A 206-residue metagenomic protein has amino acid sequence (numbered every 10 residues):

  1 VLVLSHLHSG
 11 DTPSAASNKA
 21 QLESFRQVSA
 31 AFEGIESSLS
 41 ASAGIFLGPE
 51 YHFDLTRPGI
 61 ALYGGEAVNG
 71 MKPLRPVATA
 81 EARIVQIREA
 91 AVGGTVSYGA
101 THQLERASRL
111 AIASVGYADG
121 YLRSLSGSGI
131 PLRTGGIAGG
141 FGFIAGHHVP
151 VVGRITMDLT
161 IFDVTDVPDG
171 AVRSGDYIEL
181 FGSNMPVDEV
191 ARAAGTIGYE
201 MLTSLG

Functional and structural regions predicted by a protein language model:
V1-V92, P168: Active-site loop/helix belt of alpha/beta enzymes
A91-G206: C-terminal accessory subdomain/extension
